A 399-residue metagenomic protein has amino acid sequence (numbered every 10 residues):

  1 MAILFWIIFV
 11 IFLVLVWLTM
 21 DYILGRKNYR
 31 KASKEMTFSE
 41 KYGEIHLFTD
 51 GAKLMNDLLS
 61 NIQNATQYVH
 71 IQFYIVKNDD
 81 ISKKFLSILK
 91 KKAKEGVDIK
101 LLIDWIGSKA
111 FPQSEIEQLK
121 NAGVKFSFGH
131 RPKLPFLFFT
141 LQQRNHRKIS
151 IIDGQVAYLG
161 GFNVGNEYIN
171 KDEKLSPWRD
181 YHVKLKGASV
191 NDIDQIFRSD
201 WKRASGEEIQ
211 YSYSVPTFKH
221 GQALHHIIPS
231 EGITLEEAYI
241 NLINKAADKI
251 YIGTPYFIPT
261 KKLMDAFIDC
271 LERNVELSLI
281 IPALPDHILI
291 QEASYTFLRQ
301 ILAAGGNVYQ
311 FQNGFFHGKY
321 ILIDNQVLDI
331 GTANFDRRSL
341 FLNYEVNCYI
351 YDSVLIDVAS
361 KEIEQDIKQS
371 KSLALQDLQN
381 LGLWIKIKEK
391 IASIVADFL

Functional and structural regions predicted by a protein language model:
A2-K125, P135-N145, I152-L399: Charged, low-complexity intrinsically disordered terminal segments
G129-P132: Short loop/turn segments at beta-alpha junctions that line or gate ligand-sensing/allosteric surfaces
